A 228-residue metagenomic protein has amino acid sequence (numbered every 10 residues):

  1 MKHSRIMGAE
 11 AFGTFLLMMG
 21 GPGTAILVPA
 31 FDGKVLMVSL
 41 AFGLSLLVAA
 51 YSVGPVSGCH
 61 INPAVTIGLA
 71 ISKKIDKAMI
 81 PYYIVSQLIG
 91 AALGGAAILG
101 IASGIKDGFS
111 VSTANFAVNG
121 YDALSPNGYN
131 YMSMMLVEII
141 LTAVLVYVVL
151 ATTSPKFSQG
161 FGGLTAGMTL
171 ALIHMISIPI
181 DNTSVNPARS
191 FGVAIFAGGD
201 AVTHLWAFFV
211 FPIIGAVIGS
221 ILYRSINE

Functional and structural regions predicted by a protein language model:
M1-E228: Membrane-interface helix-loop junctions and terminal tails of multi-pass membrane proteins
